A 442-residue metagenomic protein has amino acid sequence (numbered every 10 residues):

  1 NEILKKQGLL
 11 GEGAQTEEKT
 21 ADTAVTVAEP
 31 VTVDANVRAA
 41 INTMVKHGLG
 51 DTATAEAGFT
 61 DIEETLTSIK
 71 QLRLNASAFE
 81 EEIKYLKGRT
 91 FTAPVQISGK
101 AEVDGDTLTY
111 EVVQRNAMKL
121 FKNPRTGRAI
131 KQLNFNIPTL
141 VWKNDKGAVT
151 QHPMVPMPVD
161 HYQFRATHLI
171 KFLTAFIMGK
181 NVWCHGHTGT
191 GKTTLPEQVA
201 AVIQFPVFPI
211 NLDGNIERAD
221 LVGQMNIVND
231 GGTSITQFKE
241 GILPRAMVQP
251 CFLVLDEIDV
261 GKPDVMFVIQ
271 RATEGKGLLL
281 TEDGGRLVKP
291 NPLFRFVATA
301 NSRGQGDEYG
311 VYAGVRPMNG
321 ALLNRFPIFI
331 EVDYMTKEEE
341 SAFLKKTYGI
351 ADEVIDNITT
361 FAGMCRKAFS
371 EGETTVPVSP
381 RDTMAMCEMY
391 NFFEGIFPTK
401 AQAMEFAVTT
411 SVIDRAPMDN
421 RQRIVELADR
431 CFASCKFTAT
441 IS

Functional and structural regions predicted by a protein language model:
N1, Q7, D34-V37, I41-G48 (+6 more regions): Heptad-repeat positions
K6, L10, T43, H47-D51 (+8 more regions): Surface-exposed polar/charged interaction patches
E12-A35, A57, Q96: Acidic, proline-/serine-/threonine-rich low-complexity intrinsically disordered repeat tracts
A78, E82-D356: AAA+ P-loop NTPase catalytic core and its hallmark functional loops
I170-G179, A385-M389, F406-D414: Short, hydrophobic/amphipathic alpha-helical patches that form generic packing surfaces within helical domains
Y334-T336, E340-F406: Conserved AAA+ ATPase small/helical "lid" subdomain
I396-S442: C-terminal engagement/docking regions of AAA+ P-loop ATPases
